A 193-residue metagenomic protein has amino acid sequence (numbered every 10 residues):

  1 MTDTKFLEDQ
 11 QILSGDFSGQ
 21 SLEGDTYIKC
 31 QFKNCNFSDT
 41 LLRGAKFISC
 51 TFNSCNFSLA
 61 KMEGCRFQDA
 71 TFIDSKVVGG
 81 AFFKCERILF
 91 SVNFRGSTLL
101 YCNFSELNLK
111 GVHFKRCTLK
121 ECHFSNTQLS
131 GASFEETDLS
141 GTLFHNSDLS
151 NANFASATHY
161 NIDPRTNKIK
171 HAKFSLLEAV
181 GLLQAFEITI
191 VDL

Functional and structural regions predicted by a protein language model:
M1-L193: Tandem repeat scaffolds
